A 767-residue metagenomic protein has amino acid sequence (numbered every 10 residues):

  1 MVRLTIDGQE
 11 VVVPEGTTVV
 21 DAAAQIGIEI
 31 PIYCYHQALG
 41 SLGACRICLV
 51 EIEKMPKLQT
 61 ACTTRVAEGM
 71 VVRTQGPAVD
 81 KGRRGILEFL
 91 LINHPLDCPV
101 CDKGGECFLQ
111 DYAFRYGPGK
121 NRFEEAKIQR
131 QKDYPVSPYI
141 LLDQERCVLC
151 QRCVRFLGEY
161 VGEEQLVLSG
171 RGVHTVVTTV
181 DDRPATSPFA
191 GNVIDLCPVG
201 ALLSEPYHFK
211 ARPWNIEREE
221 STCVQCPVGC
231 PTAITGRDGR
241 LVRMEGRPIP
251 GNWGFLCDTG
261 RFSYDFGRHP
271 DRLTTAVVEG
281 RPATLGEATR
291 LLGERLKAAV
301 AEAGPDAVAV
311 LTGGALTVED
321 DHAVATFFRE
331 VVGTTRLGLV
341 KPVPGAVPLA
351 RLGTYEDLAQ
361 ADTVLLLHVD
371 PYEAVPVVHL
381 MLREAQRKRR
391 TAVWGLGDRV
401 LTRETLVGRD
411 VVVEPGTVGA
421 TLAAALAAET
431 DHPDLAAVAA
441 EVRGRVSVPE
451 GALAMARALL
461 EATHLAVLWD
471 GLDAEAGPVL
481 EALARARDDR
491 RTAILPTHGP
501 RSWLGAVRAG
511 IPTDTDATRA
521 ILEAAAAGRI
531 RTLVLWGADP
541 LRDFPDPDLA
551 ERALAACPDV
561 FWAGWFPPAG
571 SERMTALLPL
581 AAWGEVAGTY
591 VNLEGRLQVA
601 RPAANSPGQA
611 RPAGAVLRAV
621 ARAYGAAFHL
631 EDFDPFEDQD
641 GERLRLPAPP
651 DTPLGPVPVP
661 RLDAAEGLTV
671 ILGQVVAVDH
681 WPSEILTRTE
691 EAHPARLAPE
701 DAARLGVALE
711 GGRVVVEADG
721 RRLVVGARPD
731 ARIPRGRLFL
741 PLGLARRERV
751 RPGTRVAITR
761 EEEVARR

Functional and structural regions predicted by a protein language model:
M1-G16, A24, I32, H36 (+6 more regions): N-terminal export/assembly segments and adjacent metallocofactor-ligating motifs of anaerobic energy-metabolism
I30, Y35, A325, A359-L366 (+5 more regions): A cross-kingdom feature strongest in bacterial/archaeal respiratory oxidoreductases
L202-H208, L241-R243, V310, R336 (+8 more regions): Acidic/polar loop patches that form or flank catalytic/metal-binding clefts of enzymes that bind anionic ligands
D238-E245, P250-W253, T259-R261, D265-R268 (+8 more regions): Long hydrophobic segments that form regular secondary structure
T289-V308, Y355-D362, A452-A466, R487 (+2 more regions): Glycine-rich phosphate/diphosphate-binding loops that line cofactor/substrate pockets in enzymes
T334-G345, R389-R399, D489-G505, C557-P567: A generic structural motif
G408-D410, G419-W469: Phosphate/pyrophosphate-binding active-site segments
L460-A526: A glycine-rich, hydrophobic/aromatic-adjacent loop/helix-cap motif
